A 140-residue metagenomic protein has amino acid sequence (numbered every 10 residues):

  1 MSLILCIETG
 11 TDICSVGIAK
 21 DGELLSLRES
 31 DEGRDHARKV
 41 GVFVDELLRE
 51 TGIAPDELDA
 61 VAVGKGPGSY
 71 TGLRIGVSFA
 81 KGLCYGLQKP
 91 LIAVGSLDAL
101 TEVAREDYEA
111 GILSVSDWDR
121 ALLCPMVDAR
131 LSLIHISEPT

Functional and structural regions predicted by a protein language model:
M1-K65: N-terminal beta-alpha supersecondary unit
L3-L5, L122-P125: Conserved beta-strand elements of the Class I
T9-D12, M126-R130: A short acidic Gly-Thr/Ser loop motif
R34, G64-P67, S96-T101, A129: Acidic, glycine-rich active-site loops and adjacent beta-strand->loop/helix elements that engage anionic groups
L47-T51, G86, A104: Stable alpha-helical structural segments in soluble proteins, enriched in small hydrophobic residues
G64-S96: DPxDG-like acidic metal-binding loop motif
V94-L123: Conserved phosphate-binding catalytic cores of ATP/NTP-utilizing and phosphoryl-transfer enzymes
S132-T140: Residue-level detector of conserved catalytic or cofactor/ligand-binding positions in enzyme active sites
